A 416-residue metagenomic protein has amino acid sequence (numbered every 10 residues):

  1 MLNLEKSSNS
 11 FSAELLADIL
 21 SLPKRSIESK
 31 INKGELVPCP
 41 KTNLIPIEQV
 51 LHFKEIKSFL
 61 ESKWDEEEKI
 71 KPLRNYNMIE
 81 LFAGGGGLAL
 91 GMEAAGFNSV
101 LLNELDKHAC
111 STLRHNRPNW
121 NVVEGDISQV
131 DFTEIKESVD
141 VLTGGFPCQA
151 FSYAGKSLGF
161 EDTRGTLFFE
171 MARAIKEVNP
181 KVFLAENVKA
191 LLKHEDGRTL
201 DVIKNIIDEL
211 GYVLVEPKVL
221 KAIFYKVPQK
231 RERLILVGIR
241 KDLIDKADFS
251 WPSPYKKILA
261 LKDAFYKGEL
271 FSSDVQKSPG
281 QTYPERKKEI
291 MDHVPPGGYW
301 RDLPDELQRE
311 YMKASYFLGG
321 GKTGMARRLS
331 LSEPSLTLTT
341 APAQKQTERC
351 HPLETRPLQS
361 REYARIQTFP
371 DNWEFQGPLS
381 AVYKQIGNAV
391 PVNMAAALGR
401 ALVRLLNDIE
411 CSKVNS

Functional and structural regions predicted by a protein language model:
L2-S7, F11-E14, I19-P23, S29-K33 (+3 more regions): S-adenosyl-L-methionine-dependent DNA methyltransferase catalytic core
E35-P40: A short, conserved structural fragment
F59-N179, K189-K193, R198-D201, D208: Core alpha/beta nucleotide-donor-binding catalytic domains of modification enzymes
K107, P147-Q149, K189-A190, Y225 (+2 more regions): Short, solvent-exposed loop/turn segments at secondary-structure junctions
E124-G125, K189, Y212-F224: Conserved S-adenosyl-L-methionine
S138, P228-R233: A short, glycine/Asx- and small/polar-enriched loop/turn that sits immediately N-terminal to a beta-strand
V178-K181, Y212, E232: A short helix->loop->beta-strand "cap" motif at the edges of active sites that frequently abuts
V182-V188, K218, Q376: Short beta-strands and strand-loop turn motifs
